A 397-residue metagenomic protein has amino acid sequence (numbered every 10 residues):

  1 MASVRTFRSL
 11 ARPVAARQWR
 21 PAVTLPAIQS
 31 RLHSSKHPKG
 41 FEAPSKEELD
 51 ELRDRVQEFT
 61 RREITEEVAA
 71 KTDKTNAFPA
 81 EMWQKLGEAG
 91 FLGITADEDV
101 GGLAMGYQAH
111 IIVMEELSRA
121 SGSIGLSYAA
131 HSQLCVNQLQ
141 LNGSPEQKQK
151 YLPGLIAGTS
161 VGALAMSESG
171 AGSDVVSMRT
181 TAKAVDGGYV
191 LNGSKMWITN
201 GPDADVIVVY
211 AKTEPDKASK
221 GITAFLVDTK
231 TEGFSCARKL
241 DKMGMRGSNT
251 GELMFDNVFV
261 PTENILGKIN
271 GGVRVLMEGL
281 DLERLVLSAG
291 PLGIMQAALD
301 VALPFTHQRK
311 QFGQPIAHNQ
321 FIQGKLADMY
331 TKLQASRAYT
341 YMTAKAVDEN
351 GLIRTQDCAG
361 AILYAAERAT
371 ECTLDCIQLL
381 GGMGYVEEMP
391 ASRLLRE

Functional and structural regions predicted by a protein language model:
A2-A120, I124, A130, N142-Q147 (+6 more regions): Alpha-helical interface subdomain recognition
M105, D174-V176, N200-A204, A218-G221 (+2 more regions): Short glycine/proline-enriched turns and hinge-like loops at secondary-structure junctions
V136-N142, L164-A165, V176, D216: Flexible, glycine-rich active-site loops centered on histidine and acidic residues that chelate a metal or position
L141-G143, K183, V209-T213, L226-D228 (+1 more regions): Short beta-strand-to-turn element immediately C-terminal to the catalytic PLP-Schiff-base lysine in fold type I
L155, G170-S173, W197-N200, E214-D216 (+1 more regions): Short Gly/Pro-enriched turn/cap motifs at secondary-structure boundaries
G158-M166: A short, Trp-centered hydrophobic/proline-enriched beta-strand micro-motif
S177, K230-P261: Flexible, small-/acidic-enriched active-site or ligand-binding loops
G188, N192-C236: A short core secondary-structure module
